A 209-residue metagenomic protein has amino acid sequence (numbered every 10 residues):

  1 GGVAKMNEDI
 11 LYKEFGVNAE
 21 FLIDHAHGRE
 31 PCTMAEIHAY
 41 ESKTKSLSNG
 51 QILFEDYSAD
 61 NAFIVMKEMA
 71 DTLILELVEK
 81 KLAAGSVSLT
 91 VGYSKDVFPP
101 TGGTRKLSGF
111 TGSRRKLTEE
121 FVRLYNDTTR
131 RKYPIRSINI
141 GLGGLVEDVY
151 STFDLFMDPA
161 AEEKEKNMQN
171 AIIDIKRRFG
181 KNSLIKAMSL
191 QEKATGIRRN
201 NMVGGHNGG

Functional and structural regions predicted by a protein language model:
G1-P134: DNA-contacting surface of Y-family translesion DNA polymerases
G103, L107-G209: Acidic, metal-coordinating catalytic segment for phosphate/diphosphate chemistry, firing primarily on the Nudix
